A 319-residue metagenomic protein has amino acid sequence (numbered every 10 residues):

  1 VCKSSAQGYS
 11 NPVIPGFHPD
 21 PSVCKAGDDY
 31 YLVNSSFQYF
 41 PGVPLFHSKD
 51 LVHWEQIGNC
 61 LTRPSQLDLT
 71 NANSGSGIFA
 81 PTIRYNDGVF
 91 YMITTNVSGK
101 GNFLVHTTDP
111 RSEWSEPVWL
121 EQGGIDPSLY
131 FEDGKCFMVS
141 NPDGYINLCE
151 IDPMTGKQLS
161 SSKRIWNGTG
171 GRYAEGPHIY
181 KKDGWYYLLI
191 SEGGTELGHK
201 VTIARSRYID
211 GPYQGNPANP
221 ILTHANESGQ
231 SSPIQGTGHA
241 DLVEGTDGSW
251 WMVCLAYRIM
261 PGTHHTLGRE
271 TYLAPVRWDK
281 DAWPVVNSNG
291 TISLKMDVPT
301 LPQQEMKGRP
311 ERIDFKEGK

Functional and structural regions predicted by a protein language model:
C2-K319: Carbohydrate-active catalytic/glycan-binding domains of CAZyme proteins, especially the secreted or lumenal ectodomains
